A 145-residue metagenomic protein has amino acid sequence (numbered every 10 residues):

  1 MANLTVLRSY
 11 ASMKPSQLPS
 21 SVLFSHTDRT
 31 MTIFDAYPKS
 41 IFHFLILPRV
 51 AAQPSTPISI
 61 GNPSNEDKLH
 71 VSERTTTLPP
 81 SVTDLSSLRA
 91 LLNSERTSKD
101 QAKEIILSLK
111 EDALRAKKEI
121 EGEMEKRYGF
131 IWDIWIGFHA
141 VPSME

Functional and structural regions predicted by a protein language model:
M1-E145: HIT superfamily nucleotide-processing domains
